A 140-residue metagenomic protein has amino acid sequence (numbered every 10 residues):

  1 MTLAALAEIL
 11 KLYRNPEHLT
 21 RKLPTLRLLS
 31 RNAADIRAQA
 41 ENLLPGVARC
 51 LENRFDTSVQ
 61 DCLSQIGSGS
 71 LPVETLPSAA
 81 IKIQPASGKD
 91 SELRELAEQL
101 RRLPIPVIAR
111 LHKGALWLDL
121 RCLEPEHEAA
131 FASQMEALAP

Functional and structural regions predicted by a protein language model:
M1-A48: Active-site C-terminal subdomain of aminotransferase-like
Y13, D90, P125: Short, acidic Gly/Pro/Ser/Thr-rich loop/turn segments
A33, R37-C122, F131: Conserved C-terminal alpha-helix-loop-beta "cap" of PLP-dependent enzymes that closes/shapes the active-site mouth
H127-Q134: Charge-rich, low-aromatic oligomerization/scaffolding segments with amphipathic character
E136-P140: Catalytic-site microenvironment of enzymes that process N-acetyl-hexosamine-containing cell-wall polysaccharides
